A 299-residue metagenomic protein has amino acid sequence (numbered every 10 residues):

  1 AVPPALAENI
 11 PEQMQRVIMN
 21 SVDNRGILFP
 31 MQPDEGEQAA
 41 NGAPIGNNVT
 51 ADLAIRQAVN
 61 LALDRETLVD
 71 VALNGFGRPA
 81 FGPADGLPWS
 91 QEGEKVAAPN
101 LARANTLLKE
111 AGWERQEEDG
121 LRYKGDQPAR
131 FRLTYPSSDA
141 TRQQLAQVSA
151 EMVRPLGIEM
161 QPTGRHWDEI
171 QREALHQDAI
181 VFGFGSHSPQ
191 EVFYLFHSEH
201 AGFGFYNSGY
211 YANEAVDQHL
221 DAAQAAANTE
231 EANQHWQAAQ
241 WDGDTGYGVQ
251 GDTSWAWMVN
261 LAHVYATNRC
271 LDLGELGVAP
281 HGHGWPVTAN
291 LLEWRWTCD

Functional and structural regions predicted by a protein language model:
A1, P88, W113-S186, H263: Ligand/substrate-recognition segments at binding pockets and active sites
V2-P11, S186-E191: A ligand-binding cleft/hinge motif common to bilobed small-molecule-binding domains
P4, A51-L53, P99-N100: Aromatic- and glycine-enriched glycan-recognition loops and surfaces that form the carbohydrate-binding subsites
E8-G26, E117, Q127-P128: Aromatic-rich, solvent-exposed beta-strand/loop patch
V17-R25, N60-V96, N100-N105, T141-E151 (+1 more regions): Detector for C-terminal structural segments
D23-I55, V71, N260-A262: A bilobed periplasmic-binding-protein/Venus flytrap-type ligand-binding module shared by bacterial periplasmic
G42-N60, Y123-R130, G251-W255, W285-N290: Glycine-rich, flexible loop segments associated with nucleotide phosphate handling
